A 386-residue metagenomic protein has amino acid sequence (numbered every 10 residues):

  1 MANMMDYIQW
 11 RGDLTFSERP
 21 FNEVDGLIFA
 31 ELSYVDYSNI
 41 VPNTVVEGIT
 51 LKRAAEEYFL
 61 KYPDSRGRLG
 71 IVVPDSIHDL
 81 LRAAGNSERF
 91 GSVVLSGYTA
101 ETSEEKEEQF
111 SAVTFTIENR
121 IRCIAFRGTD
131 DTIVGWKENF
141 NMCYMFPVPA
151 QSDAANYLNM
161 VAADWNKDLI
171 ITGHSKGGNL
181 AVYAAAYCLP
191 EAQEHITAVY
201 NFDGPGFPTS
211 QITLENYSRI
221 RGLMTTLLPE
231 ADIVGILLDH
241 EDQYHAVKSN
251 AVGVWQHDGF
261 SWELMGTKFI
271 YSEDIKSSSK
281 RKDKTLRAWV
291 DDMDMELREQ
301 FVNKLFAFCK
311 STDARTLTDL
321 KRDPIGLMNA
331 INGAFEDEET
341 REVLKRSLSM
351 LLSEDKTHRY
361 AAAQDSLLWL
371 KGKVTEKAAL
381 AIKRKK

Functional and structural regions predicted by a protein language model:
M1-V24, F29-V41, V45-S92, S96-R122 (+3 more regions): Alpha/beta hydrolase fold serine-hydrolase catalytic domain that processes acyl esters and thioesters
T172-G177, A181: Gly/Ala-rich beta-loop-alpha elbow adjacent to hydrolase catalytic centers
A181-P190: Short glycine-enriched nucleophile-adjacent loop and the immediately C-terminal alpha-helix near the catalytic center
